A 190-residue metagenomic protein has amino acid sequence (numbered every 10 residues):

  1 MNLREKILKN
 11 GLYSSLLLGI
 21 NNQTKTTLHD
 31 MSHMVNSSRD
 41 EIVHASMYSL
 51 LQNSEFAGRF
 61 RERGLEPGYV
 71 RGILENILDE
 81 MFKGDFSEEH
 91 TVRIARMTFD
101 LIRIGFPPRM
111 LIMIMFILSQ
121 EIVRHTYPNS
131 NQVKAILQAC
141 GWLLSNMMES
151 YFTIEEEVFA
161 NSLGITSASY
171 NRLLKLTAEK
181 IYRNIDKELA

Functional and structural regions predicted by a protein language model:
M1-N2, S14-I20, D79-A190: Long, amphipathic alpha-helical coupling/dimerization segments that relay conformational signals between
S15-Y69: N-terminal "first-domain core" detector
S38, E66, V70, F86-E89 (+1 more regions): A generic short alpha-helical patch detector that favors 3-5-residue windows in or near N-terminal regions
P67-E80: Conserved alpha-helical segments that form or flank metal/cofactor-binding pockets of metalloenzymes
